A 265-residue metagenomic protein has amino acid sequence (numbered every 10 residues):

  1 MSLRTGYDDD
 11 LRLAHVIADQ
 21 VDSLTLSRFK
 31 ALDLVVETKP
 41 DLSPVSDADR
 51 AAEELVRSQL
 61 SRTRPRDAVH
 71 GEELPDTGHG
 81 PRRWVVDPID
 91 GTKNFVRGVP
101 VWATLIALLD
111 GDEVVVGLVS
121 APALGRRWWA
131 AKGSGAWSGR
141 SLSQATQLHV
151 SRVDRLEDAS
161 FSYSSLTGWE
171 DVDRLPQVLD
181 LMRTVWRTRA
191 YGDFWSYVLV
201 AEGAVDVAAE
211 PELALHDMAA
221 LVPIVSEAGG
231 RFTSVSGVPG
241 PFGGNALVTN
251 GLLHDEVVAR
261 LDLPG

Functional and structural regions predicted by a protein language model:
M1-I89, L252-A259: N-terminal subdomain of lithium-sensitive/metallo-dependent phosphomonoesterases centered on the IMPase/IPPase/PAP
T25-R28, D49, L60, T92 (+6 more regions): Residue-level signal for inorganic ion chemistry
V36, S61, P75-T77, V119-S120 (+3 more regions): Short secondary-structure boundary/capping segments
R50, E73, P88-G91, P122 (+4 more regions): Generic detector of well-ordered alpha-helical packing
H79-W137: DPxDG-like acidic metal-binding loop motif
L109-E113, A123, K132-G135, S141-L142 (+3 more regions): Short loop segments at secondary-structure junctions
H149-G265: An extended, acidic
